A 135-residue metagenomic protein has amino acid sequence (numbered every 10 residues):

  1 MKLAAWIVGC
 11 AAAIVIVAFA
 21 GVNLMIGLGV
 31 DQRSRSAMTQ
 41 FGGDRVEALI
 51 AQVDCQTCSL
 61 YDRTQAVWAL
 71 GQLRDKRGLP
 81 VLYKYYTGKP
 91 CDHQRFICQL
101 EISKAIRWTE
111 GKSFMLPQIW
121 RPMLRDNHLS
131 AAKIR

Functional and structural regions predicted by a protein language model:
M1-Q72, P80-R135: Long, helix-rich interaction regions
